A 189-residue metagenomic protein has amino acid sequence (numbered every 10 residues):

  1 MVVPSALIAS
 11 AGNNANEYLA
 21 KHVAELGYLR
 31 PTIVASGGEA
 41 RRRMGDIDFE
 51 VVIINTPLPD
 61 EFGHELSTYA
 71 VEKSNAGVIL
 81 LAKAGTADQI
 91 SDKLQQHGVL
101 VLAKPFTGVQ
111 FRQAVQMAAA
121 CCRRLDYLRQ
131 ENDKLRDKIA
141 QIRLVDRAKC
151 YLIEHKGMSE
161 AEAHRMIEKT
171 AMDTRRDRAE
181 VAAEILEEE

Functional and structural regions predicted by a protein language model:
V2-A15, L19-V23, V52: Conserved acidic segment of CheY-like receiver
N16, G37-R41, E50-E72, G85-T86: Conserved phosphotransfer microenvironments
Y28-S36: Short hydrophobic/Thr-rich beta-strand motif most characteristic of the beta2 strand and flanking loop of CheY-like
H64-E65, A84-L100: Alpha4 helix (beta4-alpha4-beta5 surface) of REC/receiver domains from two-component response regulators
N75-G85: A short, hydrophobic beta-strand element within the central beta-sheet of small alpha/beta folds
F106-V115: C-terminal output helix
Q130-E189: C-terminal output/effector regions of signal-responsive regulators
